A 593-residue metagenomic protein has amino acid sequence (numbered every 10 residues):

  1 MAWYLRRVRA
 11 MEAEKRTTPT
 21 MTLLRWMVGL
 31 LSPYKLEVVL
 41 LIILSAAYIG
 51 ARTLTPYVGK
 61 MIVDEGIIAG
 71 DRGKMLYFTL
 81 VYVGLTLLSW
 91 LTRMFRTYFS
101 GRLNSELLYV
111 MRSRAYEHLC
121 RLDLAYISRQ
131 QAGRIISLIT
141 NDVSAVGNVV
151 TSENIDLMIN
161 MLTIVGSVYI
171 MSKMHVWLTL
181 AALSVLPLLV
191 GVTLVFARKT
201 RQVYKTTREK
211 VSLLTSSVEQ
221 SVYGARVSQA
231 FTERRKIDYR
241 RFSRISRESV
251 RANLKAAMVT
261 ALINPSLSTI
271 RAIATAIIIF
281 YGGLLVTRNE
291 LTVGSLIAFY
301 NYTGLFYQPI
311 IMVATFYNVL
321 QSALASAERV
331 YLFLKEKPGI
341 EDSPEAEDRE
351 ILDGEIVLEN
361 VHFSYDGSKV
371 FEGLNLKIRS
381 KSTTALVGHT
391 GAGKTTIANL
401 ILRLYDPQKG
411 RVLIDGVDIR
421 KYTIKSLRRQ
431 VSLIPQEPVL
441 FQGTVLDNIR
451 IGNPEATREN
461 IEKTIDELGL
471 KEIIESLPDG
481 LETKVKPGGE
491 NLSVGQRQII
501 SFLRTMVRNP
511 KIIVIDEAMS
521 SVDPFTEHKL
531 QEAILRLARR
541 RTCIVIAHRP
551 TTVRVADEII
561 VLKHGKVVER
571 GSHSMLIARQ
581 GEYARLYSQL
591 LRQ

Functional and structural regions predicted by a protein language model:
M1-R52, I67-F78, R96-S100, N104 (+9 more regions): Membrane-integrated ABC transporters
Y4-K15, A69, S105, S113-S137 (+6 more regions): Short intracellular "coupling" helices and adjacent cytoplasmic loop segments at the cytosolic face of multi-pass
R25, L36-Y57, M61, F78 (+7 more regions): Alpha-helical segments in transporter systems
P33, E37-G50, Y82-L85, S152-T206 (+1 more regions): Transmembrane helices of ABC transporter permease
T55-G59, R96, A115, G166 (+5 more regions): Hydrophobic/aromatic residues in alpha-helical transmembrane segments
L124-A125, N141-V150, N154, L162 (+7 more regions): An intracellular "coupling" helix at the cytosolic face of ABC transporter transmembrane type-1 domains
M258, L305-F333: Cytosolic ends of transmembrane helices, especially the final helix of ABC transmembrane type-1 domains
D342-S343, R349-Q593: ABC-type nucleotide-binding domain
